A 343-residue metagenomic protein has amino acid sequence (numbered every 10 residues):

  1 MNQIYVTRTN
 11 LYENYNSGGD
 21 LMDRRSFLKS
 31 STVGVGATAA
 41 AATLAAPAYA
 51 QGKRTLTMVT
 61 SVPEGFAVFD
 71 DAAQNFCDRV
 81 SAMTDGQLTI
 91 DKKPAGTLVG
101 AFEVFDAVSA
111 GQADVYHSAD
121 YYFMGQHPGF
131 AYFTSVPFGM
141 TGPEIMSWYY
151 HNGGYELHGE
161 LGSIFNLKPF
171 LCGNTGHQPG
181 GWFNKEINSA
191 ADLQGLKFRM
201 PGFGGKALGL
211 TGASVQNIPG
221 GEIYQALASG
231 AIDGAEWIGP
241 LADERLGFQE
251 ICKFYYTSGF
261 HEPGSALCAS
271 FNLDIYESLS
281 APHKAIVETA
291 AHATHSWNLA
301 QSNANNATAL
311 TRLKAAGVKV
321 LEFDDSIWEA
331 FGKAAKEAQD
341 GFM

Functional and structural regions predicted by a protein language model:
M1-M22, S26: Secretory targeting signals
N16, M22-A42, Y49-I145, Y155-M343: N-terminal secretory/targeting leader peptides
Y150-G153: Core domains of carbohydrate- and sulfate-ester-processing enzymes
